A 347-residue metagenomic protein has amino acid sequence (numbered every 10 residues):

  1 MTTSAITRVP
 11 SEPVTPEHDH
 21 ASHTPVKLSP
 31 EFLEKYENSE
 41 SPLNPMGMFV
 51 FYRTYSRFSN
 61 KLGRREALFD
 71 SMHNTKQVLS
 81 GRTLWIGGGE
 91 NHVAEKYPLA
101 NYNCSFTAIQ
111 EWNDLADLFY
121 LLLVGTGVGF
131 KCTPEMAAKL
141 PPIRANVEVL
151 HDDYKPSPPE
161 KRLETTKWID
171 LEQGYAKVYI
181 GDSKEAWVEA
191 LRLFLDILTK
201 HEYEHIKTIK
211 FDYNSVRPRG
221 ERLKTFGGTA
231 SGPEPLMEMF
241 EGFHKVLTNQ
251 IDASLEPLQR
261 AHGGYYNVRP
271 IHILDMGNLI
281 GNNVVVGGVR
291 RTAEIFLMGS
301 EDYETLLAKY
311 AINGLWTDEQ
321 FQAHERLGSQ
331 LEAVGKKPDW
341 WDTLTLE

Functional and structural regions predicted by a protein language model:
M1-E347: Extended catalytic cores of very large enzyme megasubunits
